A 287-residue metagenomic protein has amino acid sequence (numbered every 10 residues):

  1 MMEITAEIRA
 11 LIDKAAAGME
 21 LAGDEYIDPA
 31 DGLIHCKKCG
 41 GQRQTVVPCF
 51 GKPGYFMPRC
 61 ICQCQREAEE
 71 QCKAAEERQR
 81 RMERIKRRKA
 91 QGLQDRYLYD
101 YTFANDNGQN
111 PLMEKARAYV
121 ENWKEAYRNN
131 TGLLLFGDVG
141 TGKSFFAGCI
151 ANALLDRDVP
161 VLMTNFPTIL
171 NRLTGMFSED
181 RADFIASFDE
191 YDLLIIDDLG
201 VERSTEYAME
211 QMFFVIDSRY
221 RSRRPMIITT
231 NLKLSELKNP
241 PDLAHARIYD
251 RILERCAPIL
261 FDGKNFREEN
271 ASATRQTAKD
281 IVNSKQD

Functional and structural regions predicted by a protein language model:
M1-N107, A271-D287: A short, basic N-terminal segment
L93-L133: Pre-Walker A (pre-P-loop) alpha-helix and adjacent loop at the N terminus of AAA/AAA+ ATPase modules, a conserved
P111-V120, R128, A151-Y191, R203-E210: Short glycine-rich substrate-engagement loop in P-loop NTPases that contacts/grips substrate
Y127-A147: Walker A/P-loop nucleotide-binding motif
G140, G200-V201: Catalytic acidic motif of RecA-like/P-loop NTPases
V159-P160, E190-L193, S222-I228: Loop/turn-to-beta-strand initiation segments
N171-L173, E202-D287: Replace "adjacent to P-loop NTPase cores in ATP/GTP-dependent enzymes" with "adjacent to NTP-binding cores
